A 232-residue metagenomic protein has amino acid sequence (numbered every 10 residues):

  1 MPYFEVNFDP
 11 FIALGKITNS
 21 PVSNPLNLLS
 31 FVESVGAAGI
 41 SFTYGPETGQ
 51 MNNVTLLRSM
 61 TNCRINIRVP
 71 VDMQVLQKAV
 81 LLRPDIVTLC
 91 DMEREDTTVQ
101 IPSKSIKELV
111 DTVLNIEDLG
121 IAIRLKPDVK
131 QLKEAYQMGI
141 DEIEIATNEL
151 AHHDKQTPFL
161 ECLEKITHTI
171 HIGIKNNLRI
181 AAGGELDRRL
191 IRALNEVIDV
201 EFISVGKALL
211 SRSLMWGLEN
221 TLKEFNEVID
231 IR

Functional and structural regions predicted by a protein language model:
M1-I67, D72-L76, V80-R83: Conserved N-terminal beta1-alpha1 strand-loop-helix module at the mouth
P2-F8, I40-F42, C63-V69, D85-L89 (+4 more regions): Hydrophobic faces of well-ordered beta-strands that scaffold small-molecule active sites in alpha/beta enzyme cores
V6, V32, A79, A135 (+3 more regions): Conserved, mostly hydrophobic/aromatic
N7-A13, G45-E47, R68-Q74, M92-R94 (+5 more regions): Active-site beta-loop-alpha junctions enriched in small/polar residues
D72-D85, P127-G139, I180-A182, L186-V200: Catalytic cores of alpha/beta
V87-E95, E142-D154, I198-L218: Glycine-rich phosphate-binding active-site loops on the catalytic face of alpha/beta enzymes
G120-I172, N176: Histidine/lysine/aspartate-rich catalytic loop segments that bind and position anionic ligands
K155-F159, S211-R232: C-terminal helical cap(s) of enzyme catalytic domains, especially alpha/beta-barrels
